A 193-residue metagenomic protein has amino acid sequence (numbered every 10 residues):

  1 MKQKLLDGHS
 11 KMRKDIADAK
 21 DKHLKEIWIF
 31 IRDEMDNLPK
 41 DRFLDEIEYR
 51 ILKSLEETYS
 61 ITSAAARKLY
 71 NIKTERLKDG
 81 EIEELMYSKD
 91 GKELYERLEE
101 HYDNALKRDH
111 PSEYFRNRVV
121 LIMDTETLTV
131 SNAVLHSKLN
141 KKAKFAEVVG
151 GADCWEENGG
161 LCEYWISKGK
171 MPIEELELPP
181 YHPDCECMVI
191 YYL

Functional and structural regions predicted by a protein language model:
M1-K138, E174, L193: N-terminal leader/targeting and assembly helices and adjacent pre-domain segments
H110-L193: Acidic, glycine-rich two-metal-ion catalytic cores of nucleic acid-processing enzymes
